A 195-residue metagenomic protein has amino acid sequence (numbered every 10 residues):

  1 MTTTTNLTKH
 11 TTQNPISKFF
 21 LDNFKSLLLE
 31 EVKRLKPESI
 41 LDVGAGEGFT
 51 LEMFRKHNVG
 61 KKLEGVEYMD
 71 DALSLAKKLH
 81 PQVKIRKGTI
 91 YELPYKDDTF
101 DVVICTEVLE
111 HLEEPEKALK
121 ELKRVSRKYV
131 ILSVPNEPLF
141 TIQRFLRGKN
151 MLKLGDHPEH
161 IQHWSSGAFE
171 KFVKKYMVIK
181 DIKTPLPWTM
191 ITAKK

Functional and structural regions predicted by a protein language model:
M1-K96, L119, L146-M177, D181-K194: Conserved N-terminal segment of class I S-adenosyl-L-methionine
E38, D101, K128: Conserved acidic residues
G60-K61, S126-K128: A short helix->loop->beta-strand "cap" motif at the edges of active sites that frequently abuts
I104: A conserved beta-strand element that flanks and buttresses the S-adenosyl-L-methionine
V108: Hydrophobic adenine-recognition pocket in adenosine-nucleotide-binding enzymes
L112-E121: A short, conserved alpha-helix within the catalytic core of class I
R127-P135: Conserved beta-strand signature within the Rossmann-like core of class I S-adenosyl-L-methionine
N136-T141: Short "lid" loop at the C-terminus of a central beta-strand within the Rossmann-like core of SAM-dependent
